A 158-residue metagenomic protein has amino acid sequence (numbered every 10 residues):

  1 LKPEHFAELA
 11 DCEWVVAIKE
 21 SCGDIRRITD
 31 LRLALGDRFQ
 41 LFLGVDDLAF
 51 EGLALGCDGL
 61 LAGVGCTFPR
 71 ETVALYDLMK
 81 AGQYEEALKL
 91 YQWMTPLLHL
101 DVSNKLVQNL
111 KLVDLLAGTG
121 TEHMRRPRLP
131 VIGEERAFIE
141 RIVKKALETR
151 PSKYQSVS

Functional and structural regions predicted by a protein language model:
L1-V102: Catalytic alpha/beta core domains of metabolic enzymes, predominantly
C57, L61-V64, F68-S158: C-terminal alpha-helical cap/extension of soluble enzyme domains
